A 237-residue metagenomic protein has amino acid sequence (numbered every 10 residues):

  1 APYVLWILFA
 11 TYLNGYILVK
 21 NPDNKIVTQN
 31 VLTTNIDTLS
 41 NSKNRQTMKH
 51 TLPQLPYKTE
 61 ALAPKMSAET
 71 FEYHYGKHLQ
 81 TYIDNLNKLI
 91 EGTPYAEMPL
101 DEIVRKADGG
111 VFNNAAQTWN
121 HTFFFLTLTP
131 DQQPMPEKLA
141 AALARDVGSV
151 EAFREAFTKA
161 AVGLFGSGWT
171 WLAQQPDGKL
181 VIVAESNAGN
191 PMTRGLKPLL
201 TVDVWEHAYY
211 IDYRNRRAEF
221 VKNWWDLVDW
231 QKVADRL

Functional and structural regions predicted by a protein language model:
A1-L39: Polytopic transmembrane helical bundles with strong interfacial aromatic enrichment
N44-L237: Feature for soluble, non-membrane regions of globular proteins
